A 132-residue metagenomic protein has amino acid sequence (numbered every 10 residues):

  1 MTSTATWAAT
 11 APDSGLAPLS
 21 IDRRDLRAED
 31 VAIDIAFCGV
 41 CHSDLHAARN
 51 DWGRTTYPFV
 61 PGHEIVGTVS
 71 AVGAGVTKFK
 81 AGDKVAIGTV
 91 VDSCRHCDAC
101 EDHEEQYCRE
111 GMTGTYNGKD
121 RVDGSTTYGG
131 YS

Functional and structural regions predicted by a protein language model:
T2-W7: Short structural boundary motif marking the start of a folded domain
A8-G15: Extracellular beta-rich ligand/substrate-recognition surface
A11, D22-R23, T56-G62, V122-S132: Short Gly/Pro-enriched turn/cap motifs at secondary-structure boundaries
G15, C94-S132: NAD(P)H dinucleotide-binding glycine-rich loop of Rossmann-like/cofactor-binding domains, especially the beta1-alpha1
P18-S20, L45: Well-ordered beta-strand positions in beta-sheet-rich domains
R24-C38, D51-E101, Q106: Glycine-rich beta-strand-centered segment in the early N-terminal region that forms part of a ligand/cofactor-binding
S43-R49: Cytochrome P450 core scaffold surrounding the K-helix E-X-X-R motif and the conserved "meander" helix-loop region
